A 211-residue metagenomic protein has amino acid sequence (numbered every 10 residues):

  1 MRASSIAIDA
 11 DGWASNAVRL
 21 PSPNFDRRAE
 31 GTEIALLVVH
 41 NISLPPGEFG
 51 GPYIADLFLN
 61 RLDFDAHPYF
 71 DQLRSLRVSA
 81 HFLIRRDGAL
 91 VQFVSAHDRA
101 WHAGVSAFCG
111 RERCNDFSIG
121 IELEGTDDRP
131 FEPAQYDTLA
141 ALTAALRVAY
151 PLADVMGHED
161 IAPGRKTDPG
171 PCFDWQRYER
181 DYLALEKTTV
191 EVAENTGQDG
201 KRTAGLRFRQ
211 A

Functional and structural regions predicted by a protein language model:
M1-W13, E112-F117, T126-A211: Basic/polar, cationic surfaces and motifs that engage anionic cell-wall and phosphate/carboxylate ligands
R2-R28, L36, S43-A153: Active-site-adjacent loop/helix surface patches within enzyme catalytic domains that shape the substrate-binding cleft
